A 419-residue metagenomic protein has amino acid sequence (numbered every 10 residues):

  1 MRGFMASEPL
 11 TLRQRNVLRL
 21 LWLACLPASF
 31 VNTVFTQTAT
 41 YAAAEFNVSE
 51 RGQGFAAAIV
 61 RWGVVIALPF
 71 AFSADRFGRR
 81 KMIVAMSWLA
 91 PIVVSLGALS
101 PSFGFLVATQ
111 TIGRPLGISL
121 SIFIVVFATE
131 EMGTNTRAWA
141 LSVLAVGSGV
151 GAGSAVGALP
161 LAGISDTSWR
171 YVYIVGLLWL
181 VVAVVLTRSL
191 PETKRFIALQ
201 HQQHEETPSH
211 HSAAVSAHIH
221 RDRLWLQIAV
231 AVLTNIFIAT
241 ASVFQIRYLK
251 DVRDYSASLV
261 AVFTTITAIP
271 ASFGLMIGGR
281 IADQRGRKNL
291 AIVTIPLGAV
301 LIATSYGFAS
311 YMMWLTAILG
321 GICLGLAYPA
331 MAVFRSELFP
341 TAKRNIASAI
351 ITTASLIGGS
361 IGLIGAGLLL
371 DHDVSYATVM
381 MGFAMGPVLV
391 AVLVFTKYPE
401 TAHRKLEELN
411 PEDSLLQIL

Functional and structural regions predicted by a protein language model:
N16-E50, A241-I246: Extracytoplasmic
F35-T36, H220-L275: Extracytoplasmic gate region of multi-pass secondary transporters
N47, G78, L99-G104, G133 (+3 more regions): Helix-breaking motifs and short loop linkers at transmembrane-helix boundaries and internal kinks in secondary membrane
A57-F72, T265-I277: Central cavity-lining transmembrane alpha-helices of secondary-active solute carriers, predominantly the Major
I66-P101, A282-K288: Conserved MFS/SLC helix-loop-helix module at the cytosolic interface between two early adjacent transmembrane helices
T109-V146: Cytoplasmic helix-loop-helix junction between adjacent transmembrane helices in 12-TM secondary transporters
T136-I164, W179, A349-L363: Glycine-rich segments within core transmembrane alpha-helices of 12-TM secondary carriers
R170-T187, T378-F395: Symmetry-related core transmembrane helices of the 12-TM Major Facilitator Superfamily/SLC fold
